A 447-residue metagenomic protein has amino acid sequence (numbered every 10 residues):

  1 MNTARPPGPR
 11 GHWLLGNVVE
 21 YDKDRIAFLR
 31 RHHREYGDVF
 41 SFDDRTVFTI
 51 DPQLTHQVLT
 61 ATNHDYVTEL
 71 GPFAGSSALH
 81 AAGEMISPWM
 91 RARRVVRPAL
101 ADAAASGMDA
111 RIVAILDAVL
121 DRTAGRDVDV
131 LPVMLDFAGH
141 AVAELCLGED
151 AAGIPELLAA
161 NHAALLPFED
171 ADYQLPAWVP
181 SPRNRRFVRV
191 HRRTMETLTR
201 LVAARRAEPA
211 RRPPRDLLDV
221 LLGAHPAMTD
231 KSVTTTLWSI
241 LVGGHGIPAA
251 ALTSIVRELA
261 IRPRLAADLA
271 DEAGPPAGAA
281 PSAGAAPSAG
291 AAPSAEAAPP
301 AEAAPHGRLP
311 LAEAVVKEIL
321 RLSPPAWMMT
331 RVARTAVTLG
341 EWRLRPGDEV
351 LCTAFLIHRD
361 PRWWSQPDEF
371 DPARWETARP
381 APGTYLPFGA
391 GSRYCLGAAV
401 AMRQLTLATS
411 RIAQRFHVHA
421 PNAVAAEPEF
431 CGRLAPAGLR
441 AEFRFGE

Functional and structural regions predicted by a protein language model:
R5-G11, R211-D216, E258-A280, A292-A326 (+1 more regions): Cytochrome P450 I-helix active-site segment
R5-I26, R45, Q53-T60, E69-L147 (+3 more regions): Cytochrome P450 catalytic-domain helical core, especially the substrate-recognition surface and oxygen-activation
W13, A101, H191-A251: Conserved cytochrome P450 catalytic core segment spanning the I/J/K helices
G16-G37, E302-G340, P361: Conserved cytochrome P450 K-helix E-x-x-R motif and the immediately C-terminal K′/meander segment
N63, C352-R379: Conserved cytochrome P450 K-helix/beta-meander segment immediately N-terminal to the heme-binding cysteine loop
L135-A138, G274, Y394, A399-E447: Cytochrome P450 proximal C-terminal region
H245-E272, A398-F416: Cytochrome P450 catalytic-core helices
